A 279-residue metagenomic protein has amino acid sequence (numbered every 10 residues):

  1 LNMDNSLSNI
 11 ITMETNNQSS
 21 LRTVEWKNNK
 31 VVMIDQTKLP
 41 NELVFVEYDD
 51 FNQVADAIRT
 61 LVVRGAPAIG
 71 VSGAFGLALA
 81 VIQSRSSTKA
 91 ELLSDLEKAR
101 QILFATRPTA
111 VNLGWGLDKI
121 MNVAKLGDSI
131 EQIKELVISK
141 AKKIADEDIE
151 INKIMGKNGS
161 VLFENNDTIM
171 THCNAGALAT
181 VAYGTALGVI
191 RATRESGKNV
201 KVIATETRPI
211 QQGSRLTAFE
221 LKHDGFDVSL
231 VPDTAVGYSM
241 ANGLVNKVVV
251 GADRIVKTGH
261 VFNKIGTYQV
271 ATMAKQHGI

Functional and structural regions predicted by a protein language model:
N5-N9: Short, positively charged and aromatic/hydrophobic N-terminal segments
I11-N52, D56-R59: Positively charged, low-complexity intrinsically disordered leader regions
L39-P40, L77, G176-A177, R254-V256: A short, flexible beta-alpha/helix-coil linker loop
E42-Q53, N165, N242-V250: Acidic-glycine-rich active-site phosphate/pyrophosphate-binding loop
F45-F51, G176-T180, K257-N263: Short, glycine-rich nucleotide/cofactor-binding loops
D56-V63, I69, Q269-T272: Small-aliphatic-rich amphipathic alpha-helix that forms the alpha element of a beta-alpha
V62-V231: N-terminal active-site beta-alpha-beta segment that forms phosphate/nucleotide-binding and substrate-recognition loops
T205-I279: Conserved phosphate- and dinucleotide-binding cores of soluble alpha/beta proteins, encompassing both enzyme active
